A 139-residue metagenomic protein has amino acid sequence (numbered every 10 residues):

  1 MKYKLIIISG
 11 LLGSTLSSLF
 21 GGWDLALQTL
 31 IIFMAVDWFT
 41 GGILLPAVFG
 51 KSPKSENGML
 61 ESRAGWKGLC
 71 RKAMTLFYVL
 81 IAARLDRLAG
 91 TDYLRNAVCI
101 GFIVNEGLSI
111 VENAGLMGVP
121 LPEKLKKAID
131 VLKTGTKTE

Functional and structural regions predicted by a protein language model:
M1-S9, R71-F77: Short hydrophobic alpha-helical membrane-embedded segments
L11-L16, L80, R84: Alpha-helical transmembrane segments of multipass membrane proteins
L16-L27, L85-L94: Helix-coil boundary and interhelical linker segments in multi-pass alpha-helical membrane proteins
L30-G41, T75, V79-A83, G101-S109: Alpha-helical transmembrane segments of multi-pass membrane proteins
P46-L60, N113-K124: A cytosolic-side transmembrane-helix exit/cap motif
K51-T75: Juxtamembrane helix-capping/reentrant segments at transmembrane boundaries
W66-I103: Mid-chain, well-packed structural core segment of small domains
G107-E139: Canonical alpha-helical transmembrane segment with a positive-inside/aromatic-interface signature
